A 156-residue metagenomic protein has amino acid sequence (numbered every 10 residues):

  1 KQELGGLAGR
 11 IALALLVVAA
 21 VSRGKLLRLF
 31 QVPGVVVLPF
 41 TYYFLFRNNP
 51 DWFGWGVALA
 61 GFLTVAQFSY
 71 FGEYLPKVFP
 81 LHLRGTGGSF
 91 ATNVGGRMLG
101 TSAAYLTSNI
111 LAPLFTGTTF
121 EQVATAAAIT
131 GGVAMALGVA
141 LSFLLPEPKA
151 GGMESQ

Functional and structural regions predicted by a protein language model:
K1-G6, A134: Transmembrane alpha-helical segments of major facilitator superfamily
L4, L81-L114: A late C-terminal transmembrane helix in Major Facilitator Superfamily
G9-R23: Helix-to-loop junctions at the C-terminal end of transmembrane segments in multipass secondary transporters
L26, N109-V133: A membrane-interface helix-boundary motif in multi-pass transporters
V32-N48: C-terminal ends and interior cores of transmembrane alpha-helices in multi-pass membrane transporters/permeases
T41-L45, Y74, G131-Q156: Multi-pass alpha-helical transporter architecture, strongest for 12-TM Major Facilitator/SLC carriers used
D51-A66: Hydrophobic core of transmembrane alpha-helices in multi-pass small-molecule transporters, especially MFS/SLC-type
A66-F79: Intracellular juxtamembrane helix-capping segments at the cytosolic ends of symmetry-related transmembrane helices
